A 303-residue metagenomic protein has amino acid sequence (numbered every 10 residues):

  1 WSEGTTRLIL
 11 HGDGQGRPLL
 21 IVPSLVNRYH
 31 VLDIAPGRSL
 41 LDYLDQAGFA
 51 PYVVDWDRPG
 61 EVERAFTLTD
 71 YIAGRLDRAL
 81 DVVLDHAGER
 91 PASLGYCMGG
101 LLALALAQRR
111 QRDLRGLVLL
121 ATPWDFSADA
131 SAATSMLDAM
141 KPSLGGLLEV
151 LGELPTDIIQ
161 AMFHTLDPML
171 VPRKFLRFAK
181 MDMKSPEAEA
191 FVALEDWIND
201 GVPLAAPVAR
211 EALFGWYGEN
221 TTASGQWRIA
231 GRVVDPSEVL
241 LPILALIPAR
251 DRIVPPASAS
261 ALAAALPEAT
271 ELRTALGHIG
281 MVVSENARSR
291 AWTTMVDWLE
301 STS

Functional and structural regions predicted by a protein language model:
W1-G60: Short, surface-exposed "cap/lid" segments of acyl-processing enzymes
A65-D85: Alpha/beta-hydrolase active-site loop
E89, L102-P207: Alpha/beta-hydrolase-fold enzymes
S93-G95, L120, L246: Short beta-strand immediately N-terminal to the catalytic nucleophile in serine-hydrolase-like folds
L94-A103: Gly/Ala-rich beta-loop-alpha elbow adjacent to hydrolase catalytic centers
V239, A245-I247, D251: Short beta-strand/loop motif that positions the catalytic acidic residue of the alpha/beta-hydrolase fold
L241, P255-A264: Short alpha-helix in the alpha/beta-hydrolase fold that links the catalytic acid
I253-P256, L276-R290: Catalytic histidine-centered segment of alpha/beta-hydrolase-like enzymes
